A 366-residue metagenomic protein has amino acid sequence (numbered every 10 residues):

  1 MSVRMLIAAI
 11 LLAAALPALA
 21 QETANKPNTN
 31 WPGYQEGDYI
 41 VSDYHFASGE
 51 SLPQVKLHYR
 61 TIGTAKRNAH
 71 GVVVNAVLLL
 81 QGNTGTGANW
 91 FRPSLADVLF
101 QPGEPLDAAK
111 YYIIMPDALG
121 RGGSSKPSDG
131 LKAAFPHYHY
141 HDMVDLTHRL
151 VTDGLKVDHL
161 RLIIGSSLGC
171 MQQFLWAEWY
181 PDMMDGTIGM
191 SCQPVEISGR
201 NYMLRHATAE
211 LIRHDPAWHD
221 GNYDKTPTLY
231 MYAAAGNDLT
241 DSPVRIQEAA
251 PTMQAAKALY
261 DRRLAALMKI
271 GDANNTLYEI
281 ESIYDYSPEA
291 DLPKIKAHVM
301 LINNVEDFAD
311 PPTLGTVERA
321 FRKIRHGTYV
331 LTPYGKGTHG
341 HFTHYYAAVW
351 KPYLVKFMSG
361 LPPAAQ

Functional and structural regions predicted by a protein language model:
Q21-L78, G87, P93, A365-Q366: Catalytic-loop region of hydrolases
R60-D129: N-terminal cap/lid subdomain of alpha/beta-hydrolase-fold enzymes
H141-L162: Conserved acidic catalytic loop of the alpha/beta-hydrolase fold
H159-G199: Conserved hydrolase catalytic core segment
M183-A266: Alpha/beta-hydrolase-fold enzymes
I295, L301-N303: Short beta-strand/loop motif that positions the catalytic acidic residue of the alpha/beta-hydrolase fold
F308-G315: Conserved alpha/beta-hydrolase "acid-adjacent" motif
G327-Q366: Catalytic active-site module of serine/aspartate enzymes centered on a nucleophile-bearing elbow/loop
